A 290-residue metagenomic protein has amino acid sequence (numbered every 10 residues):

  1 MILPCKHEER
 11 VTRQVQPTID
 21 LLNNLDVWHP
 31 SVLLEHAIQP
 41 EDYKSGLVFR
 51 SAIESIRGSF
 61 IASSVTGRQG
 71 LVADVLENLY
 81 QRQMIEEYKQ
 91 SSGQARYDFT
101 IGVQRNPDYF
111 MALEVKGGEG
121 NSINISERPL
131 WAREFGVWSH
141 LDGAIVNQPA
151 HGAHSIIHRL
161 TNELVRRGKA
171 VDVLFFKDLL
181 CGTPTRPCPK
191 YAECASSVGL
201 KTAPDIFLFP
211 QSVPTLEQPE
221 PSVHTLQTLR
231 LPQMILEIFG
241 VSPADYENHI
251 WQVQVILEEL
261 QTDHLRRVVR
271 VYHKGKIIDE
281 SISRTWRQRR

Functional and structural regions predicted by a protein language model:
M1-Q83: Interdomain/boundary linker segments immediately adjacent to catalytic/signaling cores
S91-Q94, P129-L130: A short catalytic or substrate-binding loop motif that flags glycine-/basic-rich loops and adjacent residues that bind
Q94-Q104: Short acidic loop-to-beta-strand element that houses the catalytic metal-binding Asp/Glu of nuclease active sites
F99-I101, Y109-G117: Conserved catalytic cores of phosphodiester-cleaving nucleases, focusing on short active-site segments
Q104-Y109, A144-I145: Short, solvent-exposed loop/turn segments that connect beta-strands within catalytic domains and beta-strand-rich
G118-G143: Mg2+/Mn2+-dependent nuclease catalytic core
V137-L236: Acidic, metal/cofactor-coordinating or nucleic-acid-engaging core segments within structured domains
A195-R290: Extended, basic/helix-rich recognition subdomains
